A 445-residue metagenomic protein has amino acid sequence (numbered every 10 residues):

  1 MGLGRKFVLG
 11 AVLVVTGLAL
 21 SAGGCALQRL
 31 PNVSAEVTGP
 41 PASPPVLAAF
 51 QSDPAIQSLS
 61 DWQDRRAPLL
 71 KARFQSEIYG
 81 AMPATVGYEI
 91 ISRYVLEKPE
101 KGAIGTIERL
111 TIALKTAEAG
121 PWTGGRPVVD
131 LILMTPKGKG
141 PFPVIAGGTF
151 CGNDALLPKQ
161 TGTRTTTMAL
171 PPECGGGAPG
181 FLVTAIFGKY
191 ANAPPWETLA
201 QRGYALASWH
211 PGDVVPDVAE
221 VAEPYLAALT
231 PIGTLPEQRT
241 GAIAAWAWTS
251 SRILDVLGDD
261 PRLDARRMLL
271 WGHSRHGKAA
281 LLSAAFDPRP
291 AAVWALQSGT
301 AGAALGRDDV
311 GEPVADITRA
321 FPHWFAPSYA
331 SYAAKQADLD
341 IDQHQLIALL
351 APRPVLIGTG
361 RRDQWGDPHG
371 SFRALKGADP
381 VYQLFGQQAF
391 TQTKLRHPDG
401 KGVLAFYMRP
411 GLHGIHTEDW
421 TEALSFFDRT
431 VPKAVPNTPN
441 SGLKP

Functional and structural regions predicted by a protein language model:
G2-A11: Bacterial N-terminal signal peptides that target proteins for export
G10-S21: Bacterial N-terminal signal peptides
G24-D130, G138-K139, P158-T163, N440: N-terminal targeting or regulatory segments adjacent to alpha/beta-hydrolase or S9 domains
G148-R252, V256-D259, G299, L305-R307: Cap/lid segment of the alpha/beta-hydrolase catalytic domain
R252-E312, D316, K335-Q336: Primarily recognizes the serine-hydrolase "nucleophile elbow" in alpha/beta-hydrolase and SGNH/GDSL folds
A295-L346, D367, S371-Q392: Mobile cap/lid helix-loop segments that gate and shape the active-site cleft of serine hydrolases
A351-G366, P410: Conserved strand-to-loop "acid loop" that flanks and positions the catalytic carboxylate
K376-N440: C-terminal catalytic histidine-bearing segment of alpha/beta-hydrolase fold enzymes
